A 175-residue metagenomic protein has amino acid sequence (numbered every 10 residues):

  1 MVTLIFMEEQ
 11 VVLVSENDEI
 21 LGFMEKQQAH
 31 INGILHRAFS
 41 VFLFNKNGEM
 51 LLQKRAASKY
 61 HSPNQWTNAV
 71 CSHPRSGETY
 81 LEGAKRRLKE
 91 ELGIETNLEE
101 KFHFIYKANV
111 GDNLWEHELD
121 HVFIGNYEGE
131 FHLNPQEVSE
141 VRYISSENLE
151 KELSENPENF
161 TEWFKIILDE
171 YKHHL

Functional and structural regions predicted by a protein language model:
L4-I5, Q27, S76, I105 (+1 more regions): Nudix hydrolase/Nudix homology domain
F6-S40, K46: Acidic, metal-coordinating catalytic segment for phosphate/diphosphate chemistry, firing primarily on the Nudix
Q28-F39, E49-R86, E90: Conserved Nudix-box catalytic region and its N-terminal flanking loop in Nudix hydrolases and closely related
V41, V70, E100, H121-F123: A structural signal for short, well-ordered beta-strand segments
E95-H103: A short coil-to-beta-strand element that immediately follows conserved catalytic motifs
